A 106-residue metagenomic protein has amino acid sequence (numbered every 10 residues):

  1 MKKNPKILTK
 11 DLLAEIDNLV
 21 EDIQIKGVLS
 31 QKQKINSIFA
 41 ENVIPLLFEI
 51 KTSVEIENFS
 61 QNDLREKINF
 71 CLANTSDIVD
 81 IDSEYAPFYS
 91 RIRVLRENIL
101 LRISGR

Functional and structural regions predicted by a protein language model:
M1-A40, I103: Short terminal alpha-helical segments
T9-L13, D17-V20, Q24, I44 (+6 more regions): Residue-level detector of alpha-helical secondary structure
I25-I38, E55-Q61, D80-A86: Charged, low-complexity interaction regions
Q33-P45, N62-N69, S90: Short, charged, amphipathic alpha-helical segments
E66-R106: Amphipathic alpha-helical binding modules
